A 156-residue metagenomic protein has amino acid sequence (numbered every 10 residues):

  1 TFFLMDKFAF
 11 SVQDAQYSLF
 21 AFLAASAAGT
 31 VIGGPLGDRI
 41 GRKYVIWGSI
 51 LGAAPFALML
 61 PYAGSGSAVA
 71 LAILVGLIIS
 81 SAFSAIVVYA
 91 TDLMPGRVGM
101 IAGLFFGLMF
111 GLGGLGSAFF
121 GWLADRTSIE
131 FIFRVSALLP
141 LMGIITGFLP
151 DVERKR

Functional and structural regions predicted by a protein language model:
T1-D14: Short amphipathic helix-loop junctions that connect adjacent transmembrane helices in Major Facilitator Superfamily/SLC
V12-F20, G103: Small-residue hotspots at the loop-to-helix junctions and early N-terminal turns of transmembrane alpha-helices
L23-V31, G113-G114: Residue-level signature of mid-helix packing/kink "hotspots" within the transmembrane helices of 12-pass Major
G29-G41, A124-D125: Helix-to-loop junctions at the C-terminal end of transmembrane segments in multipass secondary transporters
Y44-M59, R134-A137: Structural signature of the two symmetry-related core transmembrane helices
S81-M94: Intracellular juxtamembrane helix-capping segments at the cytosolic ends of symmetry-related transmembrane helices
P95-R126: A late C-terminal transmembrane helix in Major Facilitator Superfamily
W122-L139: A membrane-interface helix-boundary motif in multi-pass transporters
